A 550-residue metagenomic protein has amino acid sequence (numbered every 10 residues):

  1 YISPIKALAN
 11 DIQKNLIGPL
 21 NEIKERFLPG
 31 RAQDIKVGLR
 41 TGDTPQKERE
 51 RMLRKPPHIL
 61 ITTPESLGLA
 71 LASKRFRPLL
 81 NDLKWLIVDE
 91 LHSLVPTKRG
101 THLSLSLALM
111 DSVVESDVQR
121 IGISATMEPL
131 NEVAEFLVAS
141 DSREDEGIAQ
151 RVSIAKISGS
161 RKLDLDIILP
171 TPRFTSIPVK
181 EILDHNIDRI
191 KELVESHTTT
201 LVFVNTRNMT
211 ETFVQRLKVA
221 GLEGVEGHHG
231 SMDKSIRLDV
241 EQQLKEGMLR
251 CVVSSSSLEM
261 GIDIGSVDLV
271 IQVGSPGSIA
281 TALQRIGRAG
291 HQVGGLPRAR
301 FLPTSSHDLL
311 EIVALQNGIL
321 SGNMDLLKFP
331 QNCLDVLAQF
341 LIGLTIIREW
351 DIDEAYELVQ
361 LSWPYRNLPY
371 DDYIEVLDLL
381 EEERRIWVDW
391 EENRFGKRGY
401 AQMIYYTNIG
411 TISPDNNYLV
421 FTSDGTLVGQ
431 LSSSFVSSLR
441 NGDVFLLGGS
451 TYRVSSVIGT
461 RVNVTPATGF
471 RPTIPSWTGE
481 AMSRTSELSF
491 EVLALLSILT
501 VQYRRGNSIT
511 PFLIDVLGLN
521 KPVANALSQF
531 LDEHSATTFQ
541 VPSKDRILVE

Functional and structural regions predicted by a protein language model:
Y1-G399: Helicase motor core with emphasis on the C-terminal RecA-like subdomain
L8, D372, F435-S437, R484 (+1 more regions): Short amphipathic alpha-helical segments
A72, N205, S433, V457 (+1 more regions): Surface loops and adjacent helix of pleckstrin homology
P172-T175, A401-N408, F470-T473: Short, charged/polar, Gly/Pro-enriched secondary-structure boundary elements
S255, G396-M403, T485, N520: Residue-level signal for threonine
E259, S266, A289, P297 (+1 more regions): Gly/lys/ser-thr-rich phosphate-binding loops in alpha/beta enzymes that coordinate phosphoanhydride or phosphate groups
S321, C333, I409, D415 (+1 more regions): Terminal, basic amphipathic appendages of nucleotide-handling enzymes
N323-V457, F530-E550: C-terminal accessory/connector segments of nucleic-acid motor ATPases
